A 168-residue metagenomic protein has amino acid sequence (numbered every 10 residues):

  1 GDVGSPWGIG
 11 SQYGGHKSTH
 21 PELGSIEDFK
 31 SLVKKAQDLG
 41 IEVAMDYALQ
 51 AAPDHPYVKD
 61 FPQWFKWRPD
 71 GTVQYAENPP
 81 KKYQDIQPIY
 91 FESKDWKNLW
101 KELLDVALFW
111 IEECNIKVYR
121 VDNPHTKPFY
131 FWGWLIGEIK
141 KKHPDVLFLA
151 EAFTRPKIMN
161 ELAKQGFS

Functional and structural regions predicted by a protein language model:
G1, V43-Y47, R120-V121: Short beta-strand segments at enzyme active-site cores
V3-I9: Surface-exposed intrinsically disordered loops and tails
I9-Q12, T19-L23, E27-K30, K34 (+1 more regions): Alpha-amylase-like alpha-glycosidases and glucanotransferases acting on alpha-linked glucans and related
H16, D46-A52: Active-site beta->alpha N-cap acidic-glycine motif
Q37: Catalytic PLP-binding core of fold-type I/II PLP enzymes
G40-V43, F148: Hydrophobic beta-strand scaffold residues
